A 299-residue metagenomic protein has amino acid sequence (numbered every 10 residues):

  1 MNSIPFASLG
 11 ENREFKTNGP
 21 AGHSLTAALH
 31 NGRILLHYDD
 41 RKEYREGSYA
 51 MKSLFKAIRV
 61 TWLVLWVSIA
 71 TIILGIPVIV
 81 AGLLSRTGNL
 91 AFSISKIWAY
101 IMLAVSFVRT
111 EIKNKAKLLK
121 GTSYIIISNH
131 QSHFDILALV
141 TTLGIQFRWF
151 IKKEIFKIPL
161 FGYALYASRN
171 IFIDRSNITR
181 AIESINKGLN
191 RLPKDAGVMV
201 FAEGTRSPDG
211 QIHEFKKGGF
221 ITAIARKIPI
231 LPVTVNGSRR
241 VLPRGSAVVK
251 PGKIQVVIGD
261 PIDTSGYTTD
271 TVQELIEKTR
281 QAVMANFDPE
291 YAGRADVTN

Functional and structural regions predicted by a protein language model:
P5-A7, K16, P20-A21, L25-G82 (+3 more regions): Membrane-interfacial terminal anchoring regions of lipid-handling membrane enzymes
R45-A50, L54, I182-N299: Non-catalytic C-terminal accessory region of glycerolipid acyltransferases and related lyso-lipid remodeling enzymes
T71-F92, K96-I97, L103-F107, K113-N114 (+1 more regions): Catalytic core of membrane glycerolipid acyltransferases/transacylases, capturing the structured, soluble-facing
M102-L103, L165, R191, A223: A generic structural signal for well-ordered alpha-helical segments
K117-L119, L189-N190: Short amphipathic alpha-helix with an adjacent loop that forms part of the alpha/beta core around
